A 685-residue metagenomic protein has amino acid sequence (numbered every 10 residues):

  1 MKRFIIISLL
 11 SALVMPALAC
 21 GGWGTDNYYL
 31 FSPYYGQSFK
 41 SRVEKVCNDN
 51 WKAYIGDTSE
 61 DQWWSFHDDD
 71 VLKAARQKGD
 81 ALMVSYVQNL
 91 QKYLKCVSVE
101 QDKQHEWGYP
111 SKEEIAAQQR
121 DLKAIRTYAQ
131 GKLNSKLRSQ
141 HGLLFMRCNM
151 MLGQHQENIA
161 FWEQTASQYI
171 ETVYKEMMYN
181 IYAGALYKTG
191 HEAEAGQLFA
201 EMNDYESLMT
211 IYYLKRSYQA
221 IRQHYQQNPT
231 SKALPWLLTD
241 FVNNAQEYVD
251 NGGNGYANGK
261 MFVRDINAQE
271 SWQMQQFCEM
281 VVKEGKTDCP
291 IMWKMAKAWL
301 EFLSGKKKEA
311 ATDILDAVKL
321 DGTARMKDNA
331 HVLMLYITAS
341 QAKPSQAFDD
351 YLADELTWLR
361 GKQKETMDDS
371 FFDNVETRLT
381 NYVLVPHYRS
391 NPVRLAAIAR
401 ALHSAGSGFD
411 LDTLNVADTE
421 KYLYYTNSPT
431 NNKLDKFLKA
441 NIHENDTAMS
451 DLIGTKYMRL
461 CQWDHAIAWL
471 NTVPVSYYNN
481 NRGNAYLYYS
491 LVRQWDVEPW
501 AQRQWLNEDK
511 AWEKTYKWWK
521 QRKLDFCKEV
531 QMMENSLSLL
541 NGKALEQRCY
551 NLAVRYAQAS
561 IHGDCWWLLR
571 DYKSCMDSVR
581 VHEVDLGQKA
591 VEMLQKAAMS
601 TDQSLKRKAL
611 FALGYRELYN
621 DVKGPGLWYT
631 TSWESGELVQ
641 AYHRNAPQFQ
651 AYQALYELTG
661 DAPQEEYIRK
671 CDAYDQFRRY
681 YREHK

Functional and structural regions predicted by a protein language model:
M1-L9: Positively charged n-region of N-terminal signal peptides that target proteins for export
V14-A17: N-terminal signal peptide c-region/cleavage motif recognized by signal peptidases
A19-R147, L152-K685: Extracytoplasmic/secretory-pathway proteins
